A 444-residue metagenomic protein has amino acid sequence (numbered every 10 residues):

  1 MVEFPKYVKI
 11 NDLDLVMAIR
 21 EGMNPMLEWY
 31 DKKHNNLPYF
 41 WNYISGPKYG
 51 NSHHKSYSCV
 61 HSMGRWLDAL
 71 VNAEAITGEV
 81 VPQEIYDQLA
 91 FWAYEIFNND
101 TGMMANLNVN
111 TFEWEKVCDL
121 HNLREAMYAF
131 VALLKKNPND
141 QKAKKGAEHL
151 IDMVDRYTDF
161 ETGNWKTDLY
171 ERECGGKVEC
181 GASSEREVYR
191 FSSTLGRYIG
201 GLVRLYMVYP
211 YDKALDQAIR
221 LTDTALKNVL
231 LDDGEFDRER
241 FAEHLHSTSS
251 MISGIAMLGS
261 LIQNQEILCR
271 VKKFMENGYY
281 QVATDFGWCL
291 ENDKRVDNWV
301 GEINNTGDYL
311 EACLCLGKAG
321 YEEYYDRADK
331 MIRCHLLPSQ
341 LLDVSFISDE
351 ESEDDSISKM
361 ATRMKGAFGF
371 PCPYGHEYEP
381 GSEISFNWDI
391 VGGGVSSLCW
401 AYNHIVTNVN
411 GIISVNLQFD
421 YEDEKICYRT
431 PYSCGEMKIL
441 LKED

Functional and structural regions predicted by a protein language model:
M1-D444: Glycan-recognition and catalytic cores of secretory/periplasmic carbohydrate-active enzymes
